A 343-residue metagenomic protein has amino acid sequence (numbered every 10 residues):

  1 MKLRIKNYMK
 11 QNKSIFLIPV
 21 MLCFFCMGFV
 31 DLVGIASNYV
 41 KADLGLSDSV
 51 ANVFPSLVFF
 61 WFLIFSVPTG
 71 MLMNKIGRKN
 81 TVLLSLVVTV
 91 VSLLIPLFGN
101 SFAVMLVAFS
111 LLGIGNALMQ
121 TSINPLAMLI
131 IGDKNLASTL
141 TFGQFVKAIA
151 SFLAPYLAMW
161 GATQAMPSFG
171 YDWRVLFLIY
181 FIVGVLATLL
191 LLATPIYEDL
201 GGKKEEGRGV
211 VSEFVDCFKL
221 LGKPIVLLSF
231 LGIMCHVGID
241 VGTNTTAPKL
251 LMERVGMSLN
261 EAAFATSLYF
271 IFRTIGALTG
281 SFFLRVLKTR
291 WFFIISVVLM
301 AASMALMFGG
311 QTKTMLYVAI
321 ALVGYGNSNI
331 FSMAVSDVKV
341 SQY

Functional and structural regions predicted by a protein language model:
I15-D48, N124, T243-P248: Extracytoplasmic
V33-G34, K219-A277: Extracytoplasmic gate region of multi-pass secondary transporters
G45, G77, F98-A103, G256 (+2 more regions): Helix-breaking motifs and short loop linkers at transmembrane-helix boundaries and internal kinks in secondary membrane
V53-M71, S267-T279: Central cavity-lining transmembrane alpha-helices of secondary-active solute carriers, predominantly the Major
I64-A103: Conserved MFS/SLC helix-loop-helix module at the cytosolic interface between two early adjacent transmembrane helices
A108-F145: Cytoplasmic helix-loop-helix junction between adjacent transmembrane helices in 12-TM secondary transporters
K134, T139-I196: Helix-loop-helix hairpin linking two adjacent transmembrane segments in secondary transporters
L287-A334: C-terminal transmembrane helical hairpin of 12-TM major facilitator-type secondary transporters
